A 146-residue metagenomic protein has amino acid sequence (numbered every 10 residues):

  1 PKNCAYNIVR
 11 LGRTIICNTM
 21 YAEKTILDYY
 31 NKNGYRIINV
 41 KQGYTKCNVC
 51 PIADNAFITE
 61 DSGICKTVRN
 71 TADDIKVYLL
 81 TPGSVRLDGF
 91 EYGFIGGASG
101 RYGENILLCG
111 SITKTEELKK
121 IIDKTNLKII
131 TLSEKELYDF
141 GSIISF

Functional and structural regions predicted by a protein language model:
P1-F146: The feature marks the mature, well-folded catalytic cores of soluble enzymes
